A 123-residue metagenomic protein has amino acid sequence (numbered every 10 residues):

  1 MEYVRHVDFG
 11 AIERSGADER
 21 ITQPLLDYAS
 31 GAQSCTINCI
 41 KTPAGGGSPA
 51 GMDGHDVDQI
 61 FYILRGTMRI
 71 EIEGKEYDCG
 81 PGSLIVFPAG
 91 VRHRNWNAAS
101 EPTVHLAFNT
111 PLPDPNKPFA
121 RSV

Functional and structural regions predicted by a protein language model:
M1-C35, P43-A44, A50, P118-V123: A short, N-terminal "cap"/entry segment at the start of jelly-roll beta-barrel domains of the cupin/DSBH fold
Q33, A89-P115: Ligand-binding loop in jelly-roll beta-barrel domains
T36, S48-G51, V57, E73: Short, solvent-exposed loop/turn positions at domain surfaces that link secondary-structure elements or cap domain
C39-T42, G54-I70: Short, conserved beta-strand element in jelly-roll/cupin
G51-H55, Q59, H93, H105: Histidine-centered active-site/metal-ligand motif
I60, T67-R69, E76, R92 (+1 more regions): Structural motif
G74-A89: Short acidic-glycine-tyrosine-enriched beta hairpin
